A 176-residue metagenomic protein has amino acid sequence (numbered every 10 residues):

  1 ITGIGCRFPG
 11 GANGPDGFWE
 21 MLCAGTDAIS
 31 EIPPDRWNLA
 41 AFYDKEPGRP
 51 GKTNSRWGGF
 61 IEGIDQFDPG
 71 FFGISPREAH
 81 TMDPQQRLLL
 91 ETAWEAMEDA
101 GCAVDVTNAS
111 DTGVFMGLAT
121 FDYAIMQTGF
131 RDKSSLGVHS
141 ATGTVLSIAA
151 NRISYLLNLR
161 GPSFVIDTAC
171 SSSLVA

Functional and structural regions predicted by a protein language model:
I1-A176: Cys-dependent condensing catalytic cores that perform Claisen condensation/acyl-transfer in fatty-acid/polyketide
